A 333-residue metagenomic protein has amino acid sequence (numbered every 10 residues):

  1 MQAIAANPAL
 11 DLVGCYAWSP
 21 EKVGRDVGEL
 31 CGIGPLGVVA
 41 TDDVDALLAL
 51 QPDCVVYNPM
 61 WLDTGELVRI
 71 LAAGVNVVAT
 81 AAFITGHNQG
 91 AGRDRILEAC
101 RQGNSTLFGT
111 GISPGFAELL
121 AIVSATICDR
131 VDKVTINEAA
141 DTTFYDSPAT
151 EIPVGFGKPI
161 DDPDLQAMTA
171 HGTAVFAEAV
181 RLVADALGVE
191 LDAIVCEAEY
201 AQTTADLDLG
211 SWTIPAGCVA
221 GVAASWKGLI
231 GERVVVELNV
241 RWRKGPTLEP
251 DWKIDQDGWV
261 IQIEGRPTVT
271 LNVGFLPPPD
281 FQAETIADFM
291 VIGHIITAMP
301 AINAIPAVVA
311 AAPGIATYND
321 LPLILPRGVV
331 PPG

Functional and structural regions predicted by a protein language model:
M1-A73, G188, G293: N-terminal glycine-/serine-/threonine-rich beta1-alpha1-beta2 phosphate-ribose binding loop of Rossmann-like
D42, L50, A91, R95 (+7 more regions): Conserved active-site and cofactor/substrate-binding residues in soluble primary-metabolism enzymes
N76-V78: A short hydrophobic/small-residue beta-strand
T80-F83, G111: Short beta->alpha connector loops at strand-helix junctions that form conserved, small/polar/Pro-enriched
A82-T106: Rossmann-fold NAD(P)-binding glycine/threonine-rich loop
F116-I127: Alpha-helical support elements that line or immediately flank enzyme active sites and cofactor-binding pockets
T126-Q262, V291: Active-site-lining helix/loop region of Rossmann-like oxidoreductase modules
G210-G333: C-terminal active-site/capping subdomain that shapes the small-molecule cofactor and substrate pocket of enzyme
